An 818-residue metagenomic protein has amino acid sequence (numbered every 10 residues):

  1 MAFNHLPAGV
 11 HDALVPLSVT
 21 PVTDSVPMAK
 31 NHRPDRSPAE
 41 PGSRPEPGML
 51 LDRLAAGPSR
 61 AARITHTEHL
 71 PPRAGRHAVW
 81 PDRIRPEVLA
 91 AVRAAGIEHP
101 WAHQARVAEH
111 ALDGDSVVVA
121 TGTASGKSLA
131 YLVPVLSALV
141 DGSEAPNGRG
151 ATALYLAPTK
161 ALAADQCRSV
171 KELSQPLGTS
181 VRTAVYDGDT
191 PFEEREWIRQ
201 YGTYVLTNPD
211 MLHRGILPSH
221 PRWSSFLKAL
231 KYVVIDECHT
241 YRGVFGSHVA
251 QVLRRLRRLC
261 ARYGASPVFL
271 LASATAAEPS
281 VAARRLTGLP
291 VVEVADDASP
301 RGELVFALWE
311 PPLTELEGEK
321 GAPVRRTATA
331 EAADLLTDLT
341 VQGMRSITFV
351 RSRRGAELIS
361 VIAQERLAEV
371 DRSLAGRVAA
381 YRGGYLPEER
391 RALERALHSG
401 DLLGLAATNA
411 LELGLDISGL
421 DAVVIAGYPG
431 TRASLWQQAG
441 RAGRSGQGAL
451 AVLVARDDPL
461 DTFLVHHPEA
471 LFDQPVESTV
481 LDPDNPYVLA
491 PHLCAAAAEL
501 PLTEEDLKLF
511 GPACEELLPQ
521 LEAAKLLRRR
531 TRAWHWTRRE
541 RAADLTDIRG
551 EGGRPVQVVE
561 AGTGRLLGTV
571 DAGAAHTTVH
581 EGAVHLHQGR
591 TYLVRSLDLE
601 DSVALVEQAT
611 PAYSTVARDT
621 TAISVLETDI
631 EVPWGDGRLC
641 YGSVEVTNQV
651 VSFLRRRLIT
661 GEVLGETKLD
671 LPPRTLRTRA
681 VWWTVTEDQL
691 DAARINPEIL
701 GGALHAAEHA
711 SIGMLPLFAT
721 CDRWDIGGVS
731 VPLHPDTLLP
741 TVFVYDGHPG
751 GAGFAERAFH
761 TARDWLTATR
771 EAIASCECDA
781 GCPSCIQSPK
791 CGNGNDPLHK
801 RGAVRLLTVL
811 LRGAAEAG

Functional and structural regions predicted by a protein language model:
A2-V10: Extreme N-terminal basic, low-complexity initiation segments that serve as generic localization/processing leaders
L6, L14-L17: Leucine-biased recognition of intrinsically disordered, low-complexity hydrophobic segments
P7, A29-H77: Intrinsically disordered, low-complexity accessory regions that flank the conserved helicase/ATPase core of eukaryotic
P16-P27: Intrinsically disordered, low-complexity segments enriched in serine/proline and basic residues
P41-I64, S352, Q588-L597, V603 (+2 more regions): Structured, non-catalytic alpha/beta "coupling" segments that mediate domain-domain communication and provide generic
A55-A95, H99-A102, R106, L112-V118 (+5 more regions): Helicase motor core with emphasis on the C-terminal RecA-like subdomain
G448-A451, D457-F472, D482, H492-E504 (+4 more regions): Extended Lys/Arg-rich polyanion-binding regions
C776, G781-C785: Short cysteine clusters
